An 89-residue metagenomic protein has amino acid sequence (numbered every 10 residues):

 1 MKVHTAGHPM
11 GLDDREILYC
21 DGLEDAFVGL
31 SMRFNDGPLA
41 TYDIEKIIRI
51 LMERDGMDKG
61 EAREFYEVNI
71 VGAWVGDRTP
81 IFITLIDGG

Functional and structural regions predicted by a protein language model:
K2-G89: C-terminal alpha-helical interaction appendages
